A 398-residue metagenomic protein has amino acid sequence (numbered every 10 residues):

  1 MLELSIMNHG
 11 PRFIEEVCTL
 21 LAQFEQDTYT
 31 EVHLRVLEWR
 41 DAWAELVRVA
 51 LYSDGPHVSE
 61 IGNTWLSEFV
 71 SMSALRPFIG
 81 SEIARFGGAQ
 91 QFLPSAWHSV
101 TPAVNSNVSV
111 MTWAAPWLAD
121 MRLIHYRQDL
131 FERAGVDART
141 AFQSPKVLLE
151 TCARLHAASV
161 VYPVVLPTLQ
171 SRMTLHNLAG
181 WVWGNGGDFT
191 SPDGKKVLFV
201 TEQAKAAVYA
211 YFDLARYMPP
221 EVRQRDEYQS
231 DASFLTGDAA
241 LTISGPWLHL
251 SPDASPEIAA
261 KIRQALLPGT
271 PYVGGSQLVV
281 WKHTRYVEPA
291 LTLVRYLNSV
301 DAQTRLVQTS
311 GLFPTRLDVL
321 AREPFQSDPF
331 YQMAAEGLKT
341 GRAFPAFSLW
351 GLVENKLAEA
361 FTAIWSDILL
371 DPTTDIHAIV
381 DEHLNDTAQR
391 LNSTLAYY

Functional and structural regions predicted by a protein language model:
M1, E132, A138, T340-Y398: Conserved C-terminal helix/tail region of periplasmic/extracytoplasmic solute-binding proteins
M1-S67, A74, T373, A378 (+1 more regions): Conserved N-terminal structural module of periplasmic/extracytoplasmic solute-binding proteins
L66, N177, Y209-Y286: Extracytoplasmic/periplasmic substrate-binding proteins
L66-L123, K261: Hinge/lid segment of periplasmic solute-binding proteins
V104-W117, K146-K196, A239: Extracytoplasmic/periplasmic solute-binding protein
S106, A134, R216, A254-L320 (+3 more regions): Extracytoplasmic/periplasmic substrate-recognition and gating elements
E150-R154, D193-R223, D253: Glycine-centered hinge/linker elements that transmit conformational signals in sensory and ligand-binding systems
A260, Q308-E359, A363, Y398: Long, aromatic- and glycine/proline-rich binding clefts that accommodate carbohydrate-like moieties
